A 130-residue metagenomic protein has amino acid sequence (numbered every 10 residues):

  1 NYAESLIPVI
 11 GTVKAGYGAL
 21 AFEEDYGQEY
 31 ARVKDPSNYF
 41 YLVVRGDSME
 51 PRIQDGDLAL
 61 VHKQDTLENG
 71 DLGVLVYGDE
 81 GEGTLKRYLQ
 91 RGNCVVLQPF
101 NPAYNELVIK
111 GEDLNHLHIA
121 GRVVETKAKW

Functional and structural regions predicted by a protein language model:
N1-D55, T66-N69, D79, G83 (+4 more regions): Short, positionally conserved secondary-structure boundary motifs
K63: Conserved metal-binding segment of the jelly-roll/cupin
L97-P99: SH3/SH3-like beta-barrel fold
P102-D113: Low-complexity, intrinsically disordered Gly/Pro/Thr-rich segments
G111-G121: Short glycine/proline-enriched turn or capping motifs at secondary-structure junctions
